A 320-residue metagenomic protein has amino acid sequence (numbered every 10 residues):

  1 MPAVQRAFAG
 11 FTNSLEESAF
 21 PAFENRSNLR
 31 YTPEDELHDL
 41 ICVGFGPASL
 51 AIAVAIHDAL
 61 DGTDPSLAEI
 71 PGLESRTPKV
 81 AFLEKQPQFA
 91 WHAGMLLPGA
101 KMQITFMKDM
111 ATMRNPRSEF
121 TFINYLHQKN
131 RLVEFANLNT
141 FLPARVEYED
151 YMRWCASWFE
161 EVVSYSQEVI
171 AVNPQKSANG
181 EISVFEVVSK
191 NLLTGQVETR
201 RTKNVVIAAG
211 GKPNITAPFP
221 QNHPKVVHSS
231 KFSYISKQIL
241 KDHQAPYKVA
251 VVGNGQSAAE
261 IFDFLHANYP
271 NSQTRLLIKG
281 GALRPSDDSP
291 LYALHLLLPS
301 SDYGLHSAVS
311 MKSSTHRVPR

Functional and structural regions predicted by a protein language model:
T12-N28, E198, N204-T274: Glycine-rich dinucleotide-binding loop and its adjacent helix/turn
Y31-A81, V249-N271: N-terminal Rossmann-like FAD-binding beta1-loop-alpha1 element of flavoenzymes
D64-E69, R76-T77, A90, M95-L96 (+2 more regions): Dinucleotide-binding/catalytic capping subdomain of oxidoreductase cores
K101-E134: Flavin (FAD/FMN) cofactor-binding and adjacent substrate-gating region of FAD-dependent oxidoreductase domains
K129-P143, V184-V188, P246-K248: Helix-loop-beta segment of a Rossmann-like dinucleotide-binding subdomain
E134-W154, S164, S313-R320: Short beta-strand to alpha-helix junction loop
Y165-F185: A conserved short coil-to-beta-strand element within the FAD-binding core of flavoproteins
S166-I170, L192, K231-F232: Conserved SAM/SAH-binding loop
